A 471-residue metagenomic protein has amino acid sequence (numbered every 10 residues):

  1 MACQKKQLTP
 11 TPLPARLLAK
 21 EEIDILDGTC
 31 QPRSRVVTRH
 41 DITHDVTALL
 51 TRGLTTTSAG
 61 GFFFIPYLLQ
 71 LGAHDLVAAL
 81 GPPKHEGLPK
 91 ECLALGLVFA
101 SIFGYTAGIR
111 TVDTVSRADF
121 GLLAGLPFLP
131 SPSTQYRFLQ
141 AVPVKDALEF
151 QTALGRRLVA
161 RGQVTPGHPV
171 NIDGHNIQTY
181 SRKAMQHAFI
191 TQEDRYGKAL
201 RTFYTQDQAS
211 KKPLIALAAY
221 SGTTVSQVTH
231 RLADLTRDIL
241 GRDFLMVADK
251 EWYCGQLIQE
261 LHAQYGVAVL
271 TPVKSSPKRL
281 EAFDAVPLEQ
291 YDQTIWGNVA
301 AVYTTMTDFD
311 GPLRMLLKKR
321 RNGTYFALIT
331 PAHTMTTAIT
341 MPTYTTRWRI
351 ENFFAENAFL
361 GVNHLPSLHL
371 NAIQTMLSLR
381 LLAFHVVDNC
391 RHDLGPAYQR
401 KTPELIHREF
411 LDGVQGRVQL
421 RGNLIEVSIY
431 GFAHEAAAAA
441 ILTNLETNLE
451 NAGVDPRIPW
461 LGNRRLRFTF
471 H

Functional and structural regions predicted by a protein language model:
A2-R195, T202-Y220, T229-D238, A263 (+1 more regions): Dynamic "connector" segments at or just before major functional cores
Q4, Q259, Q264-A358, L365 (+1 more regions): An anionic, glycine-rich sequence signature occurring as long contiguous blocks
D41-H44, H74-V77, V115-A118, R321-A327 (+4 more regions): Short acidic (Asp/Glu) and glycine-rich catalytic loops that position anionic groups and cofactors
A79-K84, T336-T343, F359-T375, R391-T402: Short, solvent-exposed helix-loop connector elements
G96, T111-V112, S131, Q135 (+9 more regions): Short, conserved catalytic/metal-binding motifs centered on acidic residues
G121-L122, Q178-T179, K212, T223 (+7 more regions): Flexible loop/turn segments at secondary-structure boundaries
T223-K278: Domain-level cores of phosphate- or acyl-group-handling catalytic modules
D388-Q419: Conserved nucleotidyltransferase catalytic core and NTase-mimicking acidic/glycine-rich helix/loop elements in nucleic
